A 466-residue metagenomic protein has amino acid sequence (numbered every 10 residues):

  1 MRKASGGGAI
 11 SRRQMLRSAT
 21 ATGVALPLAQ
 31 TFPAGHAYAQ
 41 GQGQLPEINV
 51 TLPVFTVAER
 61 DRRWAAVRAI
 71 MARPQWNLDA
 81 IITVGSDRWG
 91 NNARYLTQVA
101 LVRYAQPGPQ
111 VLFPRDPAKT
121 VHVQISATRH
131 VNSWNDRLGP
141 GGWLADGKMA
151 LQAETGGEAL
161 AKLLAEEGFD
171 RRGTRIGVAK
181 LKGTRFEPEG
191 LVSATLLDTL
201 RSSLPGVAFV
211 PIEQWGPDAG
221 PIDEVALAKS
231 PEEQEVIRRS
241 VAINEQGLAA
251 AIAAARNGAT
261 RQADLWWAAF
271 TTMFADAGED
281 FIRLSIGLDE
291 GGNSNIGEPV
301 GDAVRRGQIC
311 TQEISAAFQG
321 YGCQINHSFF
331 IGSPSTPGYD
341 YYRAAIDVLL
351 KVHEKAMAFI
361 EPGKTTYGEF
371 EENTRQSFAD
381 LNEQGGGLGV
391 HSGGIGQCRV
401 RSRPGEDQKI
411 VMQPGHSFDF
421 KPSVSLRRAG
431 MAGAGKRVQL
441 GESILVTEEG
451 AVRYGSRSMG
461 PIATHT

Functional and structural regions predicted by a protein language model:
R2-T466: Active-site neighborhoods and metal-handling regions in enzymes and metal-associated proteins
